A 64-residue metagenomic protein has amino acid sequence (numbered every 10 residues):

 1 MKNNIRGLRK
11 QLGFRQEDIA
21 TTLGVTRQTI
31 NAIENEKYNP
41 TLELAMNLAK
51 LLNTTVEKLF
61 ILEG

Functional and structural regions predicted by a protein language model:
N4-T22: Short basic helix-loop element that most often maps to the first helix and adjoining turn of HTH DNA-binding modules
K10, Y38-N39: Short amphipathic helical patch at the helix-1/turn junction of helix-turn-helix
E17, Q28, E57: Residues within helix-turn-helix
V25-Y38: Recognition helix of helix-turn-helix/homeodomain-like DNA-binding domains that insert into the DNA major groove
L44-K58: DNA major-groove recognition helix of helix-turn-helix/homeodomain DNA-binding modules
I61-G64: Short, charged recognition helix plus adjacent turn of helix-turn-helix-like nucleic-acid-binding domains
